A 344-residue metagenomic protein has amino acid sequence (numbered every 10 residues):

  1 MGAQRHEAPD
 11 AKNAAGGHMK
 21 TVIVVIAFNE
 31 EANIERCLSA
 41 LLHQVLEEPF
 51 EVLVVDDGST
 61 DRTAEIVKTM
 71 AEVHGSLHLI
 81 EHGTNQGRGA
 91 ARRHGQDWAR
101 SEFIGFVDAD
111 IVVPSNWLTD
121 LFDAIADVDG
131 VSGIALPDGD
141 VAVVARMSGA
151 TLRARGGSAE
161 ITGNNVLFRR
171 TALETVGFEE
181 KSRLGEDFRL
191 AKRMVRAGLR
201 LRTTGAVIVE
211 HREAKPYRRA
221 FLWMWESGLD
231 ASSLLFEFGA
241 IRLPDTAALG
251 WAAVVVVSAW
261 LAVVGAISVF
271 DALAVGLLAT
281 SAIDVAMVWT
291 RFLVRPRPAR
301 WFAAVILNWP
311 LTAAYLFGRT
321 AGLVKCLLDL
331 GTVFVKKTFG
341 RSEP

Functional and structural regions predicted by a protein language model:
S39-P49: Short, acidic, metal-binding catalytic loop of nucleotide-sugar glycosyltransferases
A40, D56-E65, T84, D108-P114: A conserved acidic beta->alpha catalytic loop
H82-A99: Glycine-rich, basic loop-to-helix element that forms the pyrophosphate-binding segment of sugar-nucleotide handling
I104: Short aromatic/hydrophobic "clamp" motif used to bind/position activated sugar donors
S115-V143: Conserved donor NDP-sugar-binding/catalytic core segment of glycosyltransferases
P137-D138, T151-F168, R183, R189 (+3 more regions): A recurrent flexible, glycine/aromatic-enriched loop bordering the glycosyltransferase active site that acts as
E180-I241: Catalytic donor/gating beta->alpha subdomain of glycosyltransferases that bind UDP-sugars
A252-D329: Membrane-embedded multi-pass helical conduit in multi-pass membrane proteins, especially envelope-biosynthetic
